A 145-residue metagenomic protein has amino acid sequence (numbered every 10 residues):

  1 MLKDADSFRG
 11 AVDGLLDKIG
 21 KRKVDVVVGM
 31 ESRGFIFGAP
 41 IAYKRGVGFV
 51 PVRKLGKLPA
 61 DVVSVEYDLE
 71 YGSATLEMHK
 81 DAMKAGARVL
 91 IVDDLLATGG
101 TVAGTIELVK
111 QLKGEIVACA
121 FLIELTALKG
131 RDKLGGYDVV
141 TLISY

Functional and structural regions predicted by a protein language model:
M1-Y145: PRPP-associated nucleotide enzymes
